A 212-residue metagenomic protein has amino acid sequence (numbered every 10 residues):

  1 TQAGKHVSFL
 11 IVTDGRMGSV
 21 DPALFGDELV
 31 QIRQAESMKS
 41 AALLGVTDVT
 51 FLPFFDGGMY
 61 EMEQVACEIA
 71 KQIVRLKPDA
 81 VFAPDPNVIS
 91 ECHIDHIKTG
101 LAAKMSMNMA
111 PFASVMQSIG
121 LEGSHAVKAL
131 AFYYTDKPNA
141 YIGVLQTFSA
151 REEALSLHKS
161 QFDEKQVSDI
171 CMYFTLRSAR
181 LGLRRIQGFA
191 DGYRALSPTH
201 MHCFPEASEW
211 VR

Functional and structural regions predicted by a protein language model:
T1-L76: Active-site rim/loop-helix segments in enzyme catalytic domains that contact anionic ligands
Y60-R212: Metal-dependent de-N-acetylase/amidase catalytic core
